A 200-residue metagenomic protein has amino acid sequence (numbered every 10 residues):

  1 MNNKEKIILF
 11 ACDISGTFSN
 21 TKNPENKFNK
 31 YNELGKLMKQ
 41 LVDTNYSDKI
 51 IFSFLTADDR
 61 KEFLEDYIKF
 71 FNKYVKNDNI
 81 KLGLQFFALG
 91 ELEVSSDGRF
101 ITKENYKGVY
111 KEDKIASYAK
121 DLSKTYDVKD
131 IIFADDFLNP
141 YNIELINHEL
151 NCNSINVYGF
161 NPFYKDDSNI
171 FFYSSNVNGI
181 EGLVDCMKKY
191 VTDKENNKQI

Functional and structural regions predicted by a protein language model:
M1-R99: Alpha-helical substrate-recognition element adjacent to the catalytic core
N2-E5, I68-I200: C-terminal cap/substrate-recognition subdomain and adjoining C-terminal extension of metal-dependent phosphatase-like
